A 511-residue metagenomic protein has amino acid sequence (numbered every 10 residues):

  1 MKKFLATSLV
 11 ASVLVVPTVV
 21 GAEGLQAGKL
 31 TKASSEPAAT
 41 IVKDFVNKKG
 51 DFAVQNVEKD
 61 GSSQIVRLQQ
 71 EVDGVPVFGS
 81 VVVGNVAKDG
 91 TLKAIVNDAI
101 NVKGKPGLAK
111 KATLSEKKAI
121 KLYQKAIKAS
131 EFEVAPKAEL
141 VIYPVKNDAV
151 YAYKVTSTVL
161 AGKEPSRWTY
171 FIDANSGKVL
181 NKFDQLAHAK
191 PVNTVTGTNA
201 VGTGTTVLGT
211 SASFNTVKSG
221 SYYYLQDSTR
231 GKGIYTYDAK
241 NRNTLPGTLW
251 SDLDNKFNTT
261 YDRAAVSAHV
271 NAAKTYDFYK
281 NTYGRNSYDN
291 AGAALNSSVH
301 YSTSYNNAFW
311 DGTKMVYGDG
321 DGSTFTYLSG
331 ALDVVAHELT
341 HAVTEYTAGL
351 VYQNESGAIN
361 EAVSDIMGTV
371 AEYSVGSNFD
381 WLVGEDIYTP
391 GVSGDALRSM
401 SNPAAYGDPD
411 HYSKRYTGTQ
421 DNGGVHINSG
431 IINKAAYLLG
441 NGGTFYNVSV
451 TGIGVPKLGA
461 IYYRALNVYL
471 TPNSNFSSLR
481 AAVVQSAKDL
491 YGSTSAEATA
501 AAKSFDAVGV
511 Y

Functional and structural regions predicted by a protein language model:
K2-K3, V16-D333, A342-Y511: Zymogen propeptides/activation segments of proteases
S8-V16: Bacterial N-terminal signal peptides
